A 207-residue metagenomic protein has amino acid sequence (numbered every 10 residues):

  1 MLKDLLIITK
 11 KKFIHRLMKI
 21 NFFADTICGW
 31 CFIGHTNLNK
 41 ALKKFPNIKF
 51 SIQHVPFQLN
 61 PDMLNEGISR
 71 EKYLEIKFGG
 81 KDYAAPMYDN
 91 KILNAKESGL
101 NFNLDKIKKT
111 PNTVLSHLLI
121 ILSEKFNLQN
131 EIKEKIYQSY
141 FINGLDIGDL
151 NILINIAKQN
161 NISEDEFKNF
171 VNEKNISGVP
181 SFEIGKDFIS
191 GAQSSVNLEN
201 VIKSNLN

Functional and structural regions predicted by a protein language model:
M1-L17: N-terminal amphipathic/basic-hydrophobic helices that include classical n-h-c signal peptides and signal-anchor
I20-F22, H35-N47, H54, I121-N207: C-terminal cap of thioredoxin/glutaredoxin-like
A24-D25, L59, K106, K186: Short glycine-centered, acidic/aromatic-flanked micro-motifs in structured strand/loop junctions that mark active-site
A24-I27, K81: Short, N-terminal intrinsically disordered low-complexity segments that are rich in Pro/Gly and polar/charged residues
T26-T36: Conserved redox-active cysteine motifs that mediate thiol-disulfide chemistry, especially di-cysteine Cys-X(1-2)-Cys
G29, V114, V196: Short alpha-helical
G29-W30, P111, I189-S190: Glycine-/small-residue-rich active-site loops that bind phosphorylated ligands and cofactors
T36-S139: Structural alpha/beta surface segment adjacent to cysteine/selenocysteine redox centers across thiol/disulfide enzymes
